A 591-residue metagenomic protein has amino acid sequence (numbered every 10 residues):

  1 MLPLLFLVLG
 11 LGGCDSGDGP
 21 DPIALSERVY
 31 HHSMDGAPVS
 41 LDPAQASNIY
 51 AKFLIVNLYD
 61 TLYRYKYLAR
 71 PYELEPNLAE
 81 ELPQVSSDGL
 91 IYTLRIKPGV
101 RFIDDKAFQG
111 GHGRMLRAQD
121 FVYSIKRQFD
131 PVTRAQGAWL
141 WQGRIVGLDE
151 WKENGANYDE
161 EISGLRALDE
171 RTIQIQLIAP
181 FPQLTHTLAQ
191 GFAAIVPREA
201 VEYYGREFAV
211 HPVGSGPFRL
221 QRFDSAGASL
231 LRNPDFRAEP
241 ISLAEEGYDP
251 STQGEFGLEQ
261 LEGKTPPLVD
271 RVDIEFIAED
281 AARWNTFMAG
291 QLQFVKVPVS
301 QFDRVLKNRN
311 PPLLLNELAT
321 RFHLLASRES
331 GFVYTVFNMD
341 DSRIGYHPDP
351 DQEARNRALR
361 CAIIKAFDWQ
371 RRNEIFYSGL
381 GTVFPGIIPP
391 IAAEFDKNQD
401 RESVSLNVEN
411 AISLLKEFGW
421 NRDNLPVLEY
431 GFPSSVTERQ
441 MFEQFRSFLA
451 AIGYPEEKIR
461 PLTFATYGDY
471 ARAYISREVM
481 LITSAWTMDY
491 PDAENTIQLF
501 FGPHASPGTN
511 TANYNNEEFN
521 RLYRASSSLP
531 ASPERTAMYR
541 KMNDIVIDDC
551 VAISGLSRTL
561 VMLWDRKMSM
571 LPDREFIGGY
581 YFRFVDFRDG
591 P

Functional and structural regions predicted by a protein language model:
D15, A319-R321, R328, R357-C361 (+8 more regions): Extracytoplasmic/peripheral linker and loop segments enriched in polar/acidic and small residues with frequent Thr/Pro
S33-S87, V213: N-terminal lobe/hinge region of extracytoplasmic solute-binding protein
Y65-K66, L231-P234, A278, S327-L359 (+3 more regions): A bilobed periplasmic-binding-protein/Venus flytrap-type ligand-binding module shared by bacterial periplasmic
K66-A69, V146-R166, E170-R171, Q176-D273 (+3 more regions): Gly/Pro-rich hinge or "lid" segments in bacterial periplasmic/extracellular proteins
E81-G137, Q174, R283-T286, Q352-R355 (+1 more regions): Aromatic- and charge-enriched surface segment that lines or borders ligand/interaction sites
F218, T382-F418, F432-Q440: Structural transition elements
Q221-L231, Q260-L261, D273-R343, Q370 (+1 more regions): Extracellular/periplasmic solute-recognition and catalytic clefts
M562-P591: Long beta-strand-rich cores associated with HINT superfamily self-processing modules
